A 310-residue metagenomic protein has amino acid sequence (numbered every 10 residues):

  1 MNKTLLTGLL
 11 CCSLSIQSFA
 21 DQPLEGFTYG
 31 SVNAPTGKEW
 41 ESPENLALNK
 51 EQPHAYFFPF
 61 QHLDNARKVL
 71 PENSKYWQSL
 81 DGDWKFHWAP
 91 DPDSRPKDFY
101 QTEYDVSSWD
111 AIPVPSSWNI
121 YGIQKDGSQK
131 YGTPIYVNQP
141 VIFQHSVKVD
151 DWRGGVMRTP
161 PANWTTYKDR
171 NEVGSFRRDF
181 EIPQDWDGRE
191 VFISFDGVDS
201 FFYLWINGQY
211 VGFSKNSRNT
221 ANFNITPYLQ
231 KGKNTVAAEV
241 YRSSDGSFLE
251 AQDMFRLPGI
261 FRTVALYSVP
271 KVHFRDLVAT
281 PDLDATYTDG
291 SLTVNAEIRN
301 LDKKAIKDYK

Functional and structural regions predicted by a protein language model:
M1-L6: Bacterial N-terminal signal peptides that target proteins for export
T7-S15: Bacterial N-terminal signal peptides
I16-A20: Sec/Tat signal peptide C-region and signal peptidase I cleavage site
D21-G155, T235-S243, L266: Accessory carbohydrate-binding/adhesion or oligomerization-edge regions at the termini of glycan-active proteins
P23-L48, A66, L70-P71, K85-A89 (+4 more regions): Accessory beta-strand-rich segments of carbohydrate-active enzymes
I206, D289-K310: Beta-strand-rich binding/interaction modules
V278-A285: Short beta-strand segments of immunoglobulin-like
